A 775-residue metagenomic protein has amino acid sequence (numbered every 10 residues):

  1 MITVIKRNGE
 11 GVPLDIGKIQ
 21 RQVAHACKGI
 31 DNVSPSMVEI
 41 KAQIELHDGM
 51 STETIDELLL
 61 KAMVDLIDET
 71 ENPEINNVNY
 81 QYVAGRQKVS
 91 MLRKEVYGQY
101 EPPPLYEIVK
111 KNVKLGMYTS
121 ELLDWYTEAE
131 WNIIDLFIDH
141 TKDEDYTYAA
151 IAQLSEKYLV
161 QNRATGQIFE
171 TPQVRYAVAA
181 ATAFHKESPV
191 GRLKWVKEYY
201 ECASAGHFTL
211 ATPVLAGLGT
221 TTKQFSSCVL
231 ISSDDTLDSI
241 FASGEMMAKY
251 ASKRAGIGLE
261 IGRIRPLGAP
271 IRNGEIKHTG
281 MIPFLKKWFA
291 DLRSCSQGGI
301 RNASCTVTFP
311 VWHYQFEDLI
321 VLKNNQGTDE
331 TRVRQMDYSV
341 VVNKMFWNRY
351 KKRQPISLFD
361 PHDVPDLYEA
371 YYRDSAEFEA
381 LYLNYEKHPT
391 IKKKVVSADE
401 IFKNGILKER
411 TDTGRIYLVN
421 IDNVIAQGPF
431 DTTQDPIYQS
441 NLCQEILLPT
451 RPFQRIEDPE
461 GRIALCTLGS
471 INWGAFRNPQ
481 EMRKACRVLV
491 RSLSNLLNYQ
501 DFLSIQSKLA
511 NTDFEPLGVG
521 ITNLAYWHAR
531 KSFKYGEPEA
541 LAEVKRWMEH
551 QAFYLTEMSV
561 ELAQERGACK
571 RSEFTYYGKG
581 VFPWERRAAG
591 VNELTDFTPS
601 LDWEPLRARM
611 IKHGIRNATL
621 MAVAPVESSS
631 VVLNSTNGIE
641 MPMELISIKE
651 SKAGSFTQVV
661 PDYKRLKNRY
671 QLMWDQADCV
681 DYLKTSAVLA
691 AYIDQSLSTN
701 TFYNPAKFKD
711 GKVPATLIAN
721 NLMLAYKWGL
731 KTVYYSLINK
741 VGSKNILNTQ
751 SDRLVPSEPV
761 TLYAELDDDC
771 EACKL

Functional and structural regions predicted by a protein language model:
R7-L14, E170, V190-K194, P213-T220 (+16 more regions): Alpha-helix capping and helix-loop boundary segments enriched in small/acidic/polar residues
E10, V33-A181, K194-Y200: Core nucleic-acid recognition elements
E74-V113, V342, V424-F453, L517 (+4 more regions): Terminal amphipathic helices with adjacent charged low-complexity linkers/tails
E130-L154, C443-T450, L493, L497-N498 (+4 more regions): Catalytic alpha/beta core of large soluble enzyme barrels
V160, Q167, V178-R192, V196-F225 (+7 more regions): Function-dense linear segments that define catalytic or interfacial modules in macromolecule-processing proteins
C202, C486-K508, K534-V626, L697-S698: Internal maturation/activation junctions in enzymes
I276-K287, R293-D399, K403, N495 (+2 more regions): Conserved catalytic alpha/beta cores of large enzymes that bind or transform nucleotide phosphates and polynucleotides
T761-L775: Short acidic, low-complexity intrinsically disordered linear motifs used for protein-protein interactions
